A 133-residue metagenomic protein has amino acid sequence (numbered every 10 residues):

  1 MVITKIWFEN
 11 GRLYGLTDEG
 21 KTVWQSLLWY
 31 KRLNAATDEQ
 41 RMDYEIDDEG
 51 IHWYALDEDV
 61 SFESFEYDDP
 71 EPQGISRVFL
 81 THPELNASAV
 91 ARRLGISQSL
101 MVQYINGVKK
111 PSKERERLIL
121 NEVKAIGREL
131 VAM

Functional and structural regions predicted by a protein language model:
M1-M133: Motif-centric detector for short Cys/His coordination patterns
